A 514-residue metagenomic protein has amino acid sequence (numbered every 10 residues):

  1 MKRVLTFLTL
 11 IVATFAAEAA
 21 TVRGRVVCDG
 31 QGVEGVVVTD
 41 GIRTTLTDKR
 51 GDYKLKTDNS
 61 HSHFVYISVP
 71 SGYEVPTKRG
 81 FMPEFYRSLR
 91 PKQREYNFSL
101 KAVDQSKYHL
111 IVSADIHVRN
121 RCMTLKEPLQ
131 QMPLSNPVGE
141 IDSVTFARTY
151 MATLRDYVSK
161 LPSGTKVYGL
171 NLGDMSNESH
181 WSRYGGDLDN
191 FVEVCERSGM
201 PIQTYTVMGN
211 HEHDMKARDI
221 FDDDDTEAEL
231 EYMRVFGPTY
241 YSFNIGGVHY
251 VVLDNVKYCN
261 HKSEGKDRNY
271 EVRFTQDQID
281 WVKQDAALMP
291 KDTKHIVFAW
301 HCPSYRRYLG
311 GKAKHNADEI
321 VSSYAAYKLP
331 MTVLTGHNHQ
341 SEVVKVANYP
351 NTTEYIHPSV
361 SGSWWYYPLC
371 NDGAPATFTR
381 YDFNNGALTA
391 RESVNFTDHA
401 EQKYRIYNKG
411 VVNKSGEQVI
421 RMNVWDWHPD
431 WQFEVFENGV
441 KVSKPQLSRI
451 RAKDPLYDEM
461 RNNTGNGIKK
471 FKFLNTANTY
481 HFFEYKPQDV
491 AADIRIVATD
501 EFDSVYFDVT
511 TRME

Functional and structural regions predicted by a protein language model:
A20-R23, C28-I42: Short, ordered, surface-exposed loop/turn motifs in non-cytosolic proteins
T21, C28-D29, G72-R183, V490: N-terminal active-site segment of His-dependent metallophosphoesterases
G24, T47-T57, F98, T479-F483: Glycine-centered loop-to-beta-strand initiation motif
V33, K54-F64: Short Pro-Gly-centered beta-turn/loop motif in secreted/extracellular proteins
I42-D58, Q446, R451: Short, acidic Ser/Thr/Gly-rich low-complexity loop/linker segments typical of extracellular and cell-surface proteins
S60-T77: A short, solvent-exposed beta-strand micro-motif common in secreted/extracellular proteins
G72-V75, P83-R94, H180-A287, D292 (+3 more regions): Extended active-site neighborhood of metal-dependent phosphoesterases/phosphodiesterases
N348-N438, Y480-R512: Binuclear metal-dependent phosphoesterase catalytic core
